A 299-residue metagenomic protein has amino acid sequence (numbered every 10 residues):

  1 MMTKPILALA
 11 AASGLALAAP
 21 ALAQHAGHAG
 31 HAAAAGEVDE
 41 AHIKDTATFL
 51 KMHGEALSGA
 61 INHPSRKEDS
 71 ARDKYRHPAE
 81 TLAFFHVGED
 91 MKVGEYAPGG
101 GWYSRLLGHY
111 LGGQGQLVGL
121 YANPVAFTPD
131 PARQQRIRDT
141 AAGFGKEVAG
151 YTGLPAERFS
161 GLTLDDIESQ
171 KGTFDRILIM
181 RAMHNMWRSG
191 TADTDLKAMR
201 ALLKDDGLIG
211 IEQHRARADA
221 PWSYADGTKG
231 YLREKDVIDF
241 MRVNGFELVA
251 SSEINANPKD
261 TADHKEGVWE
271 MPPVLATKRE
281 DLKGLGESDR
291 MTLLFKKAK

Functional and structural regions predicted by a protein language model:
M52-F84, G88-E89: Class I SAM-dependent methyltransferase Rossmann-like catalytic core, especially the SAM/SAH-binding loop
E89-G99: Conserved class I S-adenosyl-L-methionine
G108-H109, A192-G207: A short glycine-rich, Lys/Arg-flanked "PGG" loop and its adjoining helix->strand segment in the class I
A132-D166: S-adenosyl-L-methionine
L164, N185-A198: A short, conserved alpha-helix within the catalytic core of class I
I167-I177: A short acidic, Gly/Pro-enriched loop at the edge of an enzyme's catalytic core that lines a small-molecule cofactor
D206-H214: Conserved beta-strand signature within the Rossmann-like core of class I S-adenosyl-L-methionine
N244, T261-K299: Core SAM-dependent methyltransferase catalytic element
